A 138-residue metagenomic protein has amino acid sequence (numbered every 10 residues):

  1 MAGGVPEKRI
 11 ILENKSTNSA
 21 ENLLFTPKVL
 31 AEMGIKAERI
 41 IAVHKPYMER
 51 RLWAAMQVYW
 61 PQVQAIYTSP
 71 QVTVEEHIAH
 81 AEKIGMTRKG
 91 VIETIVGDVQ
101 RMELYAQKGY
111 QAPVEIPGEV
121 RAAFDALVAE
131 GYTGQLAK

Functional and structural regions predicted by a protein language model:
A2, E7, L24, V29-R39 (+1 more regions): Extended hydrophobic blocks
I10-A20: Short beta->alpha junction loops
